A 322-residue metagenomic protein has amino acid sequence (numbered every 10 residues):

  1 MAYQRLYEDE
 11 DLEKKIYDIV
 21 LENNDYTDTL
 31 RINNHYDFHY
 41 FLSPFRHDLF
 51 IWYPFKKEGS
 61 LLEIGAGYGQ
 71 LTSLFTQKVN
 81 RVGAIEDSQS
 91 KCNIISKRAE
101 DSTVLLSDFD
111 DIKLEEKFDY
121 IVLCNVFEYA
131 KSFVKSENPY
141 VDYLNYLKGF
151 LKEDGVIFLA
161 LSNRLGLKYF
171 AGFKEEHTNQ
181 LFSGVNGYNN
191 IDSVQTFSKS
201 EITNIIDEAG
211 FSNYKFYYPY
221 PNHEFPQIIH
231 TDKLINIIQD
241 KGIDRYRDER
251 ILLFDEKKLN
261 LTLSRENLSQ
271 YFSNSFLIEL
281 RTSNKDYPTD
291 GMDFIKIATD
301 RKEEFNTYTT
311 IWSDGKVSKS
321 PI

Functional and structural regions predicted by a protein language model:
M1-E22, E303-N306, I311, K316 (+1 more regions): N-terminal auxiliary segments of SAM/dcSAM-dependent transferases
K57-G67: Conserved class I S-adenosyl-L-methionine
Y68-V79: Conserved SAM-binding loop of SAM-dependent methyltransferases across substrates and taxa, primarily the Class I
Q77-T103, D108-D110: Class I SAM-dependent methyltransferase SAM/SAH-binding core
N138-V156: A short glycine-rich, Lys/Arg-flanked "PGG" loop and its adjoining helix->strand segment in the class I
F158-Q180: Conserved class I S-adenosyl-L-methionine
D192-G210, Y214-F216: Short alpha-helix
E201, K215, P219-K316: Rossmann-like AdoMet/SAM-dependent catalytic core
